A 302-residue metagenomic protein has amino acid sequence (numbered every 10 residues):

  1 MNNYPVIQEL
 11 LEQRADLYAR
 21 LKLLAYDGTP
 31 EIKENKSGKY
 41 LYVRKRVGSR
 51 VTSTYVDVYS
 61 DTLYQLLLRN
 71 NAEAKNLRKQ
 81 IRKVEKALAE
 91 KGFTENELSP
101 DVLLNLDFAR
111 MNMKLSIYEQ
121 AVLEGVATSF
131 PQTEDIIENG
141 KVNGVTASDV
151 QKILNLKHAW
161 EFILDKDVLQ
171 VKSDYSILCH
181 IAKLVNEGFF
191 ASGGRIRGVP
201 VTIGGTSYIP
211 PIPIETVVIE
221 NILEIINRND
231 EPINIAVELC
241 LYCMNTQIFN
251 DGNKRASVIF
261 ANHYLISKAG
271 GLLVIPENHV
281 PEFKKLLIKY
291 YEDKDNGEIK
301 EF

Functional and structural regions predicted by a protein language model:
M1-Y40, R46-F302: FIC/Doc superfamily catalytic core
